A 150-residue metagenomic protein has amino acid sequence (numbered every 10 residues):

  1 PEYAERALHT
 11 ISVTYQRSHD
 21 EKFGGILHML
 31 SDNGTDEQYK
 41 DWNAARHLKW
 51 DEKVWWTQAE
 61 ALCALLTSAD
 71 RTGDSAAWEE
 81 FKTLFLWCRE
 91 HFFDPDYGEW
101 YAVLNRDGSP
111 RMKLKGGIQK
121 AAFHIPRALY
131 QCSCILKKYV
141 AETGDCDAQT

Functional and structural regions predicted by a protein language model:
P1-T150: Glycan-recognition and catalytic cores of secretory/periplasmic carbohydrate-active enzymes
